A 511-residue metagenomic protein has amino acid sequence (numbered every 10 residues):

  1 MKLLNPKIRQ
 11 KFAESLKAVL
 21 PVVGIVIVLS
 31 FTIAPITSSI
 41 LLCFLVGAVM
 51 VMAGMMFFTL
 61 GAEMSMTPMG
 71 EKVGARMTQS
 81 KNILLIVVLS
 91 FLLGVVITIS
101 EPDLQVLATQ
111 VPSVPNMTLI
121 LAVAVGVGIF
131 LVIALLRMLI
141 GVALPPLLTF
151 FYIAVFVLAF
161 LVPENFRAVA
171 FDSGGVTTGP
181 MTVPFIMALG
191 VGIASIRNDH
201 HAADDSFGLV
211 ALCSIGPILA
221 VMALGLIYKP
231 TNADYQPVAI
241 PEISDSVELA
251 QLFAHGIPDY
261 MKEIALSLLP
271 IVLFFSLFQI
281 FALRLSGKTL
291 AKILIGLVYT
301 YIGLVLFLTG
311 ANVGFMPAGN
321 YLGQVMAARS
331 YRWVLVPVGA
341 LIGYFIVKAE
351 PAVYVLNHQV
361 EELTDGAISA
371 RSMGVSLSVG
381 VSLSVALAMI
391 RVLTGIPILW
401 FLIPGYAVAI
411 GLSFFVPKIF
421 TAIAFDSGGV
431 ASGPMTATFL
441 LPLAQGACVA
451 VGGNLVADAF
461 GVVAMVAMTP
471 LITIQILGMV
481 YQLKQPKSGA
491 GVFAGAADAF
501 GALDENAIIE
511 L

Functional and structural regions predicted by a protein language model:
M1-S15, V19, G70-L84, D199-L209 (+6 more regions): Intrinsically disordered, low-complexity non-transmembrane regions of multi-pass membrane transporters
K2, A134-T149, E164-N165, R197-I243 (+4 more regions): Juxtamembrane and boundary regions of transmembrane helices in multi-pass small-molecule transporters and channels
K11-A18, L42-A48, R76-L85, L144-T149 (+3 more regions): Alpha-helical transmembrane segments and their helix-start/interface "positive-inside/aromatic belt" motifs in integral
L20-I33, G47-F57, L89-V96, G126-R137 (+10 more regions): Hydrophobic core segments of alpha-helical transmembrane domains in multi-pass membrane transport and ion-translocation
V28-L42, A62-G70, V96-V111, F130-G141 (+11 more regions): Transmembrane helix-loop junctions in multi-pass membrane proteins
L42-C43, G61, A108-I120, M138-I153 (+7 more regions): Transmembrane helix-loop boundary segments of multi-pass membrane transporters
G74-R76, I83-A154, R332-S413: Helix-loop-helix junctions within the multi-pass membrane cores of secondary transporters/permeases
A239-A352: Transmembrane helical segments that form the transport core of multi-pass membrane transport proteins
